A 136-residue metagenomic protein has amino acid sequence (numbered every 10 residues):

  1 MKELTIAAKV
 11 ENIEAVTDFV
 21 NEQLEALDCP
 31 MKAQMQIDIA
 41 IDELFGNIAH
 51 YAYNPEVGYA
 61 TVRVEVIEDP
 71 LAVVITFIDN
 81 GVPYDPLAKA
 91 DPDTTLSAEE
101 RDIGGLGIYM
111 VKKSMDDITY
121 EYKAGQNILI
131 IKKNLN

Functional and structural regions predicted by a protein language model:
M1-L4, A8-V10, K112-N136: Flexible, glycine-/charge-rich segments associated with ATP-binding catalytic modules
K2-M31: Helix-loop-beta hinge of the Bergerat
V20-D42, E100-D102: Conserved short strand/loop->alpha-helix "switch" segment adjacent to the catalytic nucleotide/phosphoryl-transfer site
D42-N47, K113: Conserved polar catalytic motif of the HATPase_c/GHKL fold
I48-A52: Short helix-loop "hinge" at the ATP-lid/N-box region of the Bergerat-fold HATPase_c
G58-V66: A conserved short beta-strand within the histidine kinase catalytic ATPase domain
V73-I103: Glycine-rich/acidic phosphate-handling loop/turn and adjacent ATP-lid/helix of nucleotide-binding kinase/ATPase domains
E100-M115: Glycine-rich phosphate-binding loop
